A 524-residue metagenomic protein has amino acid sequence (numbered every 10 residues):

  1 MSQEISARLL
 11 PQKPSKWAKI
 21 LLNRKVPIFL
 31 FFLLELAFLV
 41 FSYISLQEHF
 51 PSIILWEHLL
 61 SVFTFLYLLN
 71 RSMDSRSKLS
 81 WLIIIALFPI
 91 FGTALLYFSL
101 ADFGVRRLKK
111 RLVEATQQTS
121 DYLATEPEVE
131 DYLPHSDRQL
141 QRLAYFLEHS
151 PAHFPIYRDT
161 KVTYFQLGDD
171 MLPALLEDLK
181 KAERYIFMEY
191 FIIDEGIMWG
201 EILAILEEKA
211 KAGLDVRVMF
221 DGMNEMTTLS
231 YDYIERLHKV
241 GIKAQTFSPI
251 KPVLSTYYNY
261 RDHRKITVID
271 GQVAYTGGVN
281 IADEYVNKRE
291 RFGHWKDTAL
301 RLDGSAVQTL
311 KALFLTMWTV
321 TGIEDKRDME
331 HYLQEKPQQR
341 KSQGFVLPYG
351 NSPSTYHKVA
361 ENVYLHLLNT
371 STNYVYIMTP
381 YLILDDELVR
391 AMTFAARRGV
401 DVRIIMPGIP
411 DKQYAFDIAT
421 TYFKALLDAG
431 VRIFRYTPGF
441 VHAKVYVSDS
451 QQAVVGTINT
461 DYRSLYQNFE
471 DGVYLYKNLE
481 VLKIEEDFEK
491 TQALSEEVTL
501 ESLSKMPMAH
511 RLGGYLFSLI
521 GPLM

Functional and structural regions predicted by a protein language model:
M1-N362, H366, T370, P410 (+5 more regions): N-terminal localization/anchoring segments of enzymes in phospholipid and broader phosphate metabolism
F191, Y381, A415: Glycine- and other small-residue-rich loops at beta-strand/loop junctions that grip anionic moieties
S371, Y381-R403, P407, K412: Helical hairpin unit composed of two closely spaced alpha helices linked by a short loop
M378-T379, M406, Y436, V455-G456: Thr-Gly-centered strand-to-loop micro-motif
R390, F416-T420: Short glycine/threonine-rich loop-to-helix capping motif typified by GTGT followed within a few residues by an Asp-Pro
R432: Surface segments flanking catalytic/ligand-binding clefts of nucleic-acid enzymes
K444: Catalytic-core elements of nucleic-acid end-processing and repair enzymes
